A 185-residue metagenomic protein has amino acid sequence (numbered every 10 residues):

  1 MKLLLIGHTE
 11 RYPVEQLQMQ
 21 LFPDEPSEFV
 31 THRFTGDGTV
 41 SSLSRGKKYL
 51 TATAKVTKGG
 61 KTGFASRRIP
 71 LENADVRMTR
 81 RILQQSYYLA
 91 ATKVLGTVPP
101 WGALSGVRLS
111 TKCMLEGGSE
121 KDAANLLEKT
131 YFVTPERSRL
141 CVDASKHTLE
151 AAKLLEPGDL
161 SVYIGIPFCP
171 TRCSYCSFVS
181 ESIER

Functional and structural regions predicted by a protein language model:
M1-D37: Short Lys/Arg-enriched alpha/beta "domain-start" segment
G38-L71: Amphipathic beta-strand/beta-sheet edge segments enriched in Tyr/Trp
N73-V98, E116: Accessory, often N-terminal, substrate/partner-engagement and coupling regions that sit outside the core NTP/cofactor
L95-W101, G118-V162: N-terminal [4Fe-4S]-dependent radical SAM core
W101-L104, R108: Long, Pro/Ser/Thr-rich low-complexity/intrinsically disordered regulatory tracts in eukaryotic proteins
D159-R185: Canonical Radical SAM [4Fe-4S] cluster-binding loop centered on the CxxxCxxC motif and its immediate flanking residues
